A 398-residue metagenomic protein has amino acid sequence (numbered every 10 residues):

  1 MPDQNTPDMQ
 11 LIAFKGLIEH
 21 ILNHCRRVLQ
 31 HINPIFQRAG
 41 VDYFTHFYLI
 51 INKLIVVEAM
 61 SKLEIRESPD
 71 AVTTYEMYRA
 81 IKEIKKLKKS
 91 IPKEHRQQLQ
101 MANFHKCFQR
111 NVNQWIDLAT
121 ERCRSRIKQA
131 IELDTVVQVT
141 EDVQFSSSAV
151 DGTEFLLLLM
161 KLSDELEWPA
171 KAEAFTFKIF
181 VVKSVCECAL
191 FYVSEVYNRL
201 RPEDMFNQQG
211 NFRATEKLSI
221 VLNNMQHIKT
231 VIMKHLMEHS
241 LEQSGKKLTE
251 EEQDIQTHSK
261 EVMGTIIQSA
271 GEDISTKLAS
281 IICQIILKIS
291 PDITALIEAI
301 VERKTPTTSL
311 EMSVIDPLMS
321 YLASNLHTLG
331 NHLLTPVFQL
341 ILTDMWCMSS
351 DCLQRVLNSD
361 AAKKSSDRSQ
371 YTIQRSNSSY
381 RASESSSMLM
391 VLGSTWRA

Functional and structural regions predicted by a protein language model:
M1-A398: Extended alpha-helical scaffold/tether regions of large eukaryotic proteins that assemble membrane-trafficking
